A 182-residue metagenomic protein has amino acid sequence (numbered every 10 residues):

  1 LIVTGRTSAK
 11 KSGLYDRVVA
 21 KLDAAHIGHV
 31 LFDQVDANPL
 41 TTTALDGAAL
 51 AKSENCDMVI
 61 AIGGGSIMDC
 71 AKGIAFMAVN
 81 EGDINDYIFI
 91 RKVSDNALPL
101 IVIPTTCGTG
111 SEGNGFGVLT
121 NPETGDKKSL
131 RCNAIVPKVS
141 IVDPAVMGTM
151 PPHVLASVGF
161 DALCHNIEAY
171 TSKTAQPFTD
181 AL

Functional and structural regions predicted by a protein language model:
L1-I2, M58-I60, I101: Conserved beta-strand elements of the Class I
V3-T7, I62-G64: Glycine-rich beta-strand-to-loop/alpha-helix junction loops that act as flexible
G5-T7, Q34-V35, A145: Short strand-loop junctions, especially beta-strand C-caps/beta-turns that link beta-sheets to coils or alpha-helices
R6-L14: Glycine-rich phosphate-binding loops at beta-strand->alpha-helix junctions
K11-S12, C70-A71, S111-E112, T179: Alpha-helix N-cap/helix-start motif
G13-G82: N-terminal small/polar loop signature for handling phosphorylated ligands or for N-terminal nucleophile
V79-P177: A glycine/threonine-rich phosphate-anchoring loop and its flanking beta-alpha core in nucleotide/phosphate-binding
